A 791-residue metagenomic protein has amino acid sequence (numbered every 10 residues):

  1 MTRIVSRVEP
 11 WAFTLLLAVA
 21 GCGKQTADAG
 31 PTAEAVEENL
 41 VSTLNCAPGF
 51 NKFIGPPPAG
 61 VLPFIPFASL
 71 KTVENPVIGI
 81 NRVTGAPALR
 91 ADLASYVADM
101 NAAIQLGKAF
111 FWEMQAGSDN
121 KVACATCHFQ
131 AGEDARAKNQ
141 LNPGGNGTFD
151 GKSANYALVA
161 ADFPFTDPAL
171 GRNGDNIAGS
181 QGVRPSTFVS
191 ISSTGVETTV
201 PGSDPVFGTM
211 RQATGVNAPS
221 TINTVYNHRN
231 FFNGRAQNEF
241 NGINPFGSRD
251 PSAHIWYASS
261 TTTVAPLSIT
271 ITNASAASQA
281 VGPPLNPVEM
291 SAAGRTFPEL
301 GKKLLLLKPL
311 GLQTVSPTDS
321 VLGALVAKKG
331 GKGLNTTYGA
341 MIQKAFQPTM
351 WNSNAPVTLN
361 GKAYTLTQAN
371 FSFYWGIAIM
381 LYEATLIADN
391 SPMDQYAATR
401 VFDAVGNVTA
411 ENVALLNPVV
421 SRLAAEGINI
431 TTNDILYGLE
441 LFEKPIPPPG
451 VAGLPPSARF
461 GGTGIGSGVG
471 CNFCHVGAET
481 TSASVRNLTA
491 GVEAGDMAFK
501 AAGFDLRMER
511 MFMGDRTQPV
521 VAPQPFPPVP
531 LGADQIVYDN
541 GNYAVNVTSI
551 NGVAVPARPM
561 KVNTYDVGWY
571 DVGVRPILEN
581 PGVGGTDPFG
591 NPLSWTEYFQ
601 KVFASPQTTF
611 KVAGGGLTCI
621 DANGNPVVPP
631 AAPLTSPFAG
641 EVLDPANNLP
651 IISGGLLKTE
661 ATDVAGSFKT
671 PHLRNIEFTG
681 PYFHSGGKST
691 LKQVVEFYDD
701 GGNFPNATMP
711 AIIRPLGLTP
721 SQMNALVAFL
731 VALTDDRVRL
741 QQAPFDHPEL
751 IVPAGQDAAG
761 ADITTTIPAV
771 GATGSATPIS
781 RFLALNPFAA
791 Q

Functional and structural regions predicted by a protein language model:
M1-A12: Bacterial N-terminal signal peptides that target proteins for export
A18-G21: C-terminal motif of bacterial Sec signal peptides marking the signal peptidase cleavage site
G23-Q791: Periplasmic c-type cytochrome electron-transfer domains
